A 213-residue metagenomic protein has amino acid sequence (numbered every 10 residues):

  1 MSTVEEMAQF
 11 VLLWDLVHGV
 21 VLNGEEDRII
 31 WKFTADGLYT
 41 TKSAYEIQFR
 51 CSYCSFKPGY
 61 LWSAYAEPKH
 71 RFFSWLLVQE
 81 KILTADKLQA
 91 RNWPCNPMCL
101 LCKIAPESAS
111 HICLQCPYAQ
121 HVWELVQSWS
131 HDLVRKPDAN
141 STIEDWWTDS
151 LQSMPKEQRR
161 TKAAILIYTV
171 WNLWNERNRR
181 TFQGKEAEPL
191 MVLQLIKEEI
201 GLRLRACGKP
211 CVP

Functional and structural regions predicted by a protein language model:
M1-P213: A helix-boundary/hinge signal
